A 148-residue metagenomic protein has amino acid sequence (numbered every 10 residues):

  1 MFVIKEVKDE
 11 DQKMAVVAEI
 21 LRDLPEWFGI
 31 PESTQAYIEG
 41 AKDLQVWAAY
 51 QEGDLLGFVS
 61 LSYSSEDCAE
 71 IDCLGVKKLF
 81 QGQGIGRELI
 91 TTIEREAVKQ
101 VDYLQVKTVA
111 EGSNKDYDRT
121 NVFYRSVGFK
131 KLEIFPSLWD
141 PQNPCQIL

Functional and structural regions predicted by a protein language model:
M1-E32: Short amphipathic alpha-helix that is part of the acyltransferase structural core
P25-Q51, F58-S60: Active-site rim helix/loop that mediates acceptor-substrate recognition in acyltransferases
L44, N143-L148: Short hydrophobic/aromatic beta-strand or adjacent loop that forms the aromatic wall/cage of a ligand/substrate-binding
A48, D54-S62, C68-G75: Conserved beta-strand in the GNAT
L74-Q81, A110-G112: A short, internal acetyl-CoA/4′-phosphopantetheine-binding micro-motif in the GNAT/acyltransferase core
V76, G82-R95: Conserved acetyl-CoA-binding loop-helix of GNAT-fold acetyltransferases
A97-K115: Conserved GNAT acetyl-CoA-binding A-motif
E111-I134: Conserved active-site alpha-helix within GNAT-family acetyltransferase domains
